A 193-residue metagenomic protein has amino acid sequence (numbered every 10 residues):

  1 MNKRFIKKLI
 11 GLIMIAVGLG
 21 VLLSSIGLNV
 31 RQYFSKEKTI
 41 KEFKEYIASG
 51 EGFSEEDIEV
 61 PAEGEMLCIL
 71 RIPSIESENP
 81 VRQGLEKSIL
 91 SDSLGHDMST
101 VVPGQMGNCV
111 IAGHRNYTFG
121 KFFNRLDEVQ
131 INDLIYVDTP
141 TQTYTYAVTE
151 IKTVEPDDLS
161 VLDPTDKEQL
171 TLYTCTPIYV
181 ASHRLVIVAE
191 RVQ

Functional and structural regions predicted by a protein language model:
M1-K7: Short, Lys/Arg-rich N-terminal segment immediately upstream of the first membrane anchor
K8-Q193: Solvent-exposed, non-transmembrane regions of membrane-associated and secreted proteins
